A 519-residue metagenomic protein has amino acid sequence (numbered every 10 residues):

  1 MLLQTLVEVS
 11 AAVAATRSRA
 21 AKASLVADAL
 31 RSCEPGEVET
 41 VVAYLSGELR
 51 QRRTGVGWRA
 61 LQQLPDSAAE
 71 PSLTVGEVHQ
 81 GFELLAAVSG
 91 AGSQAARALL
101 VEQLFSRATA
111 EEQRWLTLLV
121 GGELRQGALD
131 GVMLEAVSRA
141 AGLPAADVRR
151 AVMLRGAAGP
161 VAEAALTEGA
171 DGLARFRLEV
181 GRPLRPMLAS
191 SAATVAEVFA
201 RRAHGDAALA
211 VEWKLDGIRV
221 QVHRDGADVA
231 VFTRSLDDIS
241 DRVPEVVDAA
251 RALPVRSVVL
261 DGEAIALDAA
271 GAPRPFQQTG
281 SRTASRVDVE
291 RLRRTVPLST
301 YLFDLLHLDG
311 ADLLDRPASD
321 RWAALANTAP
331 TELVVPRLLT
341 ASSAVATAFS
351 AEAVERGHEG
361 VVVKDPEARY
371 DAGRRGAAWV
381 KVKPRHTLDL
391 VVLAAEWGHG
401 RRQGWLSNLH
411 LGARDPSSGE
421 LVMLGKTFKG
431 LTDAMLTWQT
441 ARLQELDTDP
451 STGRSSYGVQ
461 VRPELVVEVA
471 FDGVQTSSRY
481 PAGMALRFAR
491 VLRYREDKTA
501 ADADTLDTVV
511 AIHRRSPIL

Functional and structural regions predicted by a protein language model:
M1-L302, L306-L339, G412, P416-M423 (+3 more regions): N-terminal nucleic-acid-engaging modules of covalent nucleotidyltransferase systems
S67, P366-A368, T448, T508: Short linear motifs in intrinsically disordered/low-complexity regions
M187-S235, R294-V296, R321, L333-L446 (+2 more regions): Nucleic-acid 5′ end/cap handling module spanning
A434-L436, Y457-Q460: Extended C-terminal subregions enriched in glycine
A441-G458: Flexible helix-coil linker/hinge segments at domain or subdomain boundaries
P463: Short nucleic-acid-contacting surface segments enriched for D/E, G, S/T with interspersed K/R
